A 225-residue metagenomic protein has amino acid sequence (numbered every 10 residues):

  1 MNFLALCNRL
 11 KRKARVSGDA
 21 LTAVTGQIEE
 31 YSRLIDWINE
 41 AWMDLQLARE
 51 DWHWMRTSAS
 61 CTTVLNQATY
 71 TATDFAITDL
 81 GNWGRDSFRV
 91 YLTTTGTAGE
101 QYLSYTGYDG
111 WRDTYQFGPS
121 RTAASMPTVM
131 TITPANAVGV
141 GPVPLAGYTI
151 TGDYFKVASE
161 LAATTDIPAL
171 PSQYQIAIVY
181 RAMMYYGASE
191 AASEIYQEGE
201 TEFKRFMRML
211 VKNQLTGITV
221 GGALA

Functional and structural regions predicted by a protein language model:
M1-A225: Glycine-enriched, solvent-exposed interface loops adjoining structured elements
